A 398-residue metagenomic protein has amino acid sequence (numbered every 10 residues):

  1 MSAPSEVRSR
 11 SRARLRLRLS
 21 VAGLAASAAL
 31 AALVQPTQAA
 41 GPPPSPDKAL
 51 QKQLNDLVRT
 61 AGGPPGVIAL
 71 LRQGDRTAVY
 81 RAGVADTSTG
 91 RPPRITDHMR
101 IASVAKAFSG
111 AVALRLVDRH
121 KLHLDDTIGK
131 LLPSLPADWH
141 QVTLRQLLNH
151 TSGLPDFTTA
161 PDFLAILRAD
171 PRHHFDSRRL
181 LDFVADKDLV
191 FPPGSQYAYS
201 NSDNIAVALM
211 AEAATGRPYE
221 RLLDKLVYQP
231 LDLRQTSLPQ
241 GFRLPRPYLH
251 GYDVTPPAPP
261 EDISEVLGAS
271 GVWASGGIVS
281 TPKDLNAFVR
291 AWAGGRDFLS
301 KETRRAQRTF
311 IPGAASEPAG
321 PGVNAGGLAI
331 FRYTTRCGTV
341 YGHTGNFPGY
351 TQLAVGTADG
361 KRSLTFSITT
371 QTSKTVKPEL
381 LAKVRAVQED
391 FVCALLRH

Functional and structural regions predicted by a protein language model:
M1-G41: Secretory targeting and sorting signals
S2-P4, A39-Y80, T215, I263-H398: Catalytic loop of the DD-peptidase/beta-lactamase superfamily, centered on the K-T-G motif and neighboring
P46, L50, I101, A105 (+5 more regions): Hydrophobic (often cysteine-bearing) scaffold residues that line and stabilize catalytic clefts of nucleotide/cofactor
K52, G110-A111, D126, I205 (+2 more regions): A generic alpha-helix surface/boundary motif
L54, D75, K106-S109, A113 (+7 more regions): Residue-level preference for non-acidic, small/hydrophobic
A61-P65, S88-R145, F191-S200, W273: Short active-site loop at a secondary-structure junction that contains or immediately precedes the catalytic residue(s)
V79, W139-V340, T344: Short, surface-exposed loop or secondary-structure junction motifs that flank catalytic or metal-binding residues
G83-A85: Solvent-exposed serine/threonine-rich low-complexity stretches and specific carbohydrate-binding patches
